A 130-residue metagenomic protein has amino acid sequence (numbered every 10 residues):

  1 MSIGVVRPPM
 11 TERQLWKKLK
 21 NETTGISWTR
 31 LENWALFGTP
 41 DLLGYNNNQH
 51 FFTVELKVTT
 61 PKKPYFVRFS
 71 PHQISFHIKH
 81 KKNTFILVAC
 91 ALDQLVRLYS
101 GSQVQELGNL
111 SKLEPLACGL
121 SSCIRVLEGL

Functional and structural regions predicted by a protein language model:
M1-N33, N47: Acidic-basic catalytic patches of nuclease active cores, encompassing PD-(D/E)XK and other metal-cofactor nuclease
S2-G4, S111-L130: Charged phosphate-binding loop/patch that engages nucleotide di/tri-phosphates or the phosphate backbone of nucleic
G38: Beta-rich catalytic cores
L42-G44, H50-P61: Conserved catalytic cores of phosphodiester-cleaving nucleases, focusing on short active-site segments
T59-K79: Mg2+/Mn2+-dependent nuclease catalytic core
I78-V104: Nucleic-acid nuclease catalytic cores
V104-K112: N-terminal prepro-regions of secreted/extracellular proteins
